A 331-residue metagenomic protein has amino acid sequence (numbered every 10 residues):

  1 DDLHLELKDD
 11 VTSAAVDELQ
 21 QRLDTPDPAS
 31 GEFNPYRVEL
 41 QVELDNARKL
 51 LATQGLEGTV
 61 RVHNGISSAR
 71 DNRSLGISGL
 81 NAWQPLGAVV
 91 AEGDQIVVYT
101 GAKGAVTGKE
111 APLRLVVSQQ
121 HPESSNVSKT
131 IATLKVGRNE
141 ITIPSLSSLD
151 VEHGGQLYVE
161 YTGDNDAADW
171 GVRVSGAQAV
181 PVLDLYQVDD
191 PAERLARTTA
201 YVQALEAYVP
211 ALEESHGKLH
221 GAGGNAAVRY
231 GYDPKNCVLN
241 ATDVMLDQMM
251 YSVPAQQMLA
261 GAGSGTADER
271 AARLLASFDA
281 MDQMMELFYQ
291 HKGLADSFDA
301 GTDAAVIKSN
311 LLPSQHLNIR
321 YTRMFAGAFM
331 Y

Functional and structural regions predicted by a protein language model:
D1-L51: Beta-rich interaction/scaffold domains
S13-S30, G154, N240-V253: Short, solvent-exposed linear motifs at loop/edge-of-secondary-structure regions
Q20, Q41, D45-R48, T199-V202 (+5 more regions): Generic detector of well-ordered alpha-helical segments enriched in charged/polar residues, highlighting helical
D45-A196: Beta-strand-enriched, solvent-exposed domains that form extended recognition/catalytic surfaces
G163-L239: Exposed low-complexity, polar/acidic, P/S/T/G-rich flexible segments that act as propeptides, protease-susceptible
A222-Y331: Catalytic cores of extracellular degradative/oxidative enzymes
